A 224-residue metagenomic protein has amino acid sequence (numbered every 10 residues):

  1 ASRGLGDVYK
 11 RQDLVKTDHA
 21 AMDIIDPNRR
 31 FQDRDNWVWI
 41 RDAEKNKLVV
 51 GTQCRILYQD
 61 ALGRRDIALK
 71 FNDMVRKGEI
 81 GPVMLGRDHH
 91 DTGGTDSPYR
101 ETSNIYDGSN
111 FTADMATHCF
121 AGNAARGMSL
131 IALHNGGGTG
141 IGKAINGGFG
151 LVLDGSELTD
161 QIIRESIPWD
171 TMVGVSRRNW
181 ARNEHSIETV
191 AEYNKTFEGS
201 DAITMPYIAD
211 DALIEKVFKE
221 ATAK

Functional and structural regions predicted by a protein language model:
A1-L5, Y9: Single conserved hydrophobic/aromatic residue that forms the stacking wall/gate of nucleotide- or nucleobase-binding
T17, M22-I56, G63-K70, R76-G78 (+1 more regions): Extended, well-ordered protein cores
A21, N36-W39, G63-F71, G81 (+7 more regions): General structural feature for long, well-ordered alpha-helical segments within catalytic domains of soluble enzymes
Q53-L57, S97-S109: Short, basic, glycine/proline-bearing loop/turn elements
G63, L69-G81, G122-L130, I167-S176 (+2 more regions): Generic secondary-structure signature for well-ordered alpha-helical cores
R87-D91, G137-T139: Glycine-rich beta-alpha junction loops
G108, T112-A116, F120-A124, M128-L130 (+1 more regions): Catalytic or ion-translocation cores adjacent to nucleophile or general acid/base/metal-coordination motifs in diverse
V190-K224: C-terminal catalytic or substrate-handling cores of phosphate/nucleotide- and metal-cofactor-dependent proteins acting
